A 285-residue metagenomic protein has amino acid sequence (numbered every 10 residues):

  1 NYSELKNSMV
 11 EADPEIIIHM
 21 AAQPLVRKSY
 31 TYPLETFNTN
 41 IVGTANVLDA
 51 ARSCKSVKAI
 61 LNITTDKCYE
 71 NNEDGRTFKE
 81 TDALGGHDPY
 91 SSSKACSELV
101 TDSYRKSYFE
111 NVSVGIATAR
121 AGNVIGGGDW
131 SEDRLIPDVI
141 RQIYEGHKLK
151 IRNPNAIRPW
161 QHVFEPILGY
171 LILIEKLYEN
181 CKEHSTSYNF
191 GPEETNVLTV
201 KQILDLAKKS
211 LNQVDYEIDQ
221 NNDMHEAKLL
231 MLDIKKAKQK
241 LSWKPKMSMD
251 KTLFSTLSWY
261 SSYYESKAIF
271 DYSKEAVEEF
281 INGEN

Functional and structural regions predicted by a protein language model:
N1-A121, I125, S258, Y272 (+1 more regions): N-terminal Rossmann-like NAD(P)+-binding domain of SDR-like oxidoreductases, especially those catalyzing
S3, E15, R27, L34 (+8 more regions): Residues in well-ordered alpha-helical elements
T31-E35, A51, D74-F78, S131-L135 (+3 more regions): Short, glycine/charged-enriched secondary-structure capping and boundary segments
V47, Y104, D138-I143, G169-L173: A short, amphipathic alpha-helix embedded in the catalytic core of nucleotide-handling enzymes
Y69-D74, Y108-V114, D129, Y144 (+2 more regions): Proline-centered turn/helix-capping motifs that create local helix->coil transitions or kinks
G85-S93, S97, E132-I136, P159-V163: The catalytic Tyr-centered alpha-helix of NAD(P)H-dependent dehydrogenases
N123, I143-N285: C-terminal substrate-binding subdomain of Rossmann-fold SDR/epimerase-dehydratase oxidoreductases
